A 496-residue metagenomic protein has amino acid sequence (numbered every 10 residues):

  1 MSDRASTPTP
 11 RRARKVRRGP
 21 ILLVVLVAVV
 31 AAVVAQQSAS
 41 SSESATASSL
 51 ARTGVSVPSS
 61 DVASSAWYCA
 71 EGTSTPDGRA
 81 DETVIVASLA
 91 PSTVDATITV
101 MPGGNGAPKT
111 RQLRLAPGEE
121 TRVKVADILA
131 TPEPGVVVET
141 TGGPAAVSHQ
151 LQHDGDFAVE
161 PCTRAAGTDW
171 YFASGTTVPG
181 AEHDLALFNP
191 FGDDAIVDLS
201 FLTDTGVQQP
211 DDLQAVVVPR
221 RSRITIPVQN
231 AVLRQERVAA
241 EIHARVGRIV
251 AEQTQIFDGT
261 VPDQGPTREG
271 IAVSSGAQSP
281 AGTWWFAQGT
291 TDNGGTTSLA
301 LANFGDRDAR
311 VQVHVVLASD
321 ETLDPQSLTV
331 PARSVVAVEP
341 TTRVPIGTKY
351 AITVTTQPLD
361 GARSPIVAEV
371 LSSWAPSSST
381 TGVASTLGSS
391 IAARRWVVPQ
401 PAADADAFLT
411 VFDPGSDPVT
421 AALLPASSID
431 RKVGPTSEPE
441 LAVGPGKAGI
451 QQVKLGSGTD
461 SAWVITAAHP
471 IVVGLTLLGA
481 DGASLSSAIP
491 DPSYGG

Functional and structural regions predicted by a protein language model:
M1-R17: Terminal targeting segments of Actinobacterial cell-envelope proteins
R18-S38, A96, V138, A240-I242 (+6 more regions): Hydrophobic alpha-helical membrane segments, chiefly transmembrane helices and signal peptide h-regions, characterized
G19-L26, V33-T83, A145-P190, R248-F304 (+2 more regions): Conserved functional hotspot residues at active sites or interaction interfaces
S49-A51, G103-G135, V207-R237, D320-A351 (+1 more regions): Intrinsically disordered, low-complexity Pro/Gly/Ser/Thr-rich segments with frequent PxxP/GP/PP motifs and embedded
T83-G106, T141, A186-Q209, H243-R245 (+3 more regions): Short acidic, flexible loop segments centered on an aromatic residue
I98-G104, R114-E120, I128-R234, A239-R245 (+2 more regions): Long, acidic/polar, low-complexity amphipathic helices and coiled-coil-like
E133-G142, E236-V246, T348-P358, A368 (+2 more regions): Short, aromatic- and glycine-rich surface loops/edge beta-strands on solvent-exposed regions
P358-L359, S416-P418, P425-I450, K454-V472 (+1 more regions): C-terminal beta-sandwich/jelly-roll accessory domains of carbohydrate-active enzymes
